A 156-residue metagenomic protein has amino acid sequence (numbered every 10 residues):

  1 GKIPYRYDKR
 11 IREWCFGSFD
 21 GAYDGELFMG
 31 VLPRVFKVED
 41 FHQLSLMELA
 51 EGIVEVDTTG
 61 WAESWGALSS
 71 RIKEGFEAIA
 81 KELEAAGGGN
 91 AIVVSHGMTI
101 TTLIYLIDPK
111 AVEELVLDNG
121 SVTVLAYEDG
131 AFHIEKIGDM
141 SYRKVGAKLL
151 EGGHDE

Functional and structural regions predicted by a protein language model:
G1-L44: Phosphate-coordination/substrate-recognition cap region in phosphate-metabolizing enzymes
L32-A67: Short glycine/proline- and acidic residue-enriched helix-loop micro-motifs that form flexible lids or anion-recognition
L46-E48, E55, D108-H133: Domain-level recognition of soluble alpha/beta enzyme cores, biased toward histidine phosphatases/phosphomutases
I79-G89: Glycine-rich phosphate-binding loop signature in dinucleotide/nucleotide-binding domains
G87-G97: Generic beta-sheet signal
G97-M98, M140: Active-site metal-binding loops of divalent metal-dependent hydrolases
T102, L106: Active-site signature of alpha/beta-hydrolase-fold catalytic machinery across serine- and Asp/Cys-nucleophile hydrolases
E135-E156: Acidic, His/Gly-rich catalytic cores of divalent-metal-dependent hydrolytic chemistry
